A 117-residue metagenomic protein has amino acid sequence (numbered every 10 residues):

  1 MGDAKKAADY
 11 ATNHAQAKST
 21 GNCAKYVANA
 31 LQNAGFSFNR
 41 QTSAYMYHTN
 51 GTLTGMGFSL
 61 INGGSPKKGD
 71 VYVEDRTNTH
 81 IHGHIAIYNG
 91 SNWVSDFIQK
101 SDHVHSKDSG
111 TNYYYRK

Functional and structural regions predicted by a protein language model:
M1-H14, K68, D108-K117: Non-catalytic ligand/cofactor/substrate-binding and regulatory segments of enzyme domains
M1-T42, I81-H82: N-terminal capping segments
A24, A34, S43-Y45, D70 (+1 more regions): Intrinsically disordered, low-complexity segments enriched in small/polar residues
N39-D108: ...with weaker cross-activation on analogous glycine-rich loops/strands in unrelated enzymes
